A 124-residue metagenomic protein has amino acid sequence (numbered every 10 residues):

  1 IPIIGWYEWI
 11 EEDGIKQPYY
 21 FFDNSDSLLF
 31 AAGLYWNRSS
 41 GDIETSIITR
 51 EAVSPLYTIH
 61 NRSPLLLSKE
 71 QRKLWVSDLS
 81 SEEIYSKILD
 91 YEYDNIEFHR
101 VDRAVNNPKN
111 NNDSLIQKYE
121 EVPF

Functional and structural regions predicted by a protein language model:
P2-F124: A structured binding-face within diverse protein domains that lines the active/interaction site
